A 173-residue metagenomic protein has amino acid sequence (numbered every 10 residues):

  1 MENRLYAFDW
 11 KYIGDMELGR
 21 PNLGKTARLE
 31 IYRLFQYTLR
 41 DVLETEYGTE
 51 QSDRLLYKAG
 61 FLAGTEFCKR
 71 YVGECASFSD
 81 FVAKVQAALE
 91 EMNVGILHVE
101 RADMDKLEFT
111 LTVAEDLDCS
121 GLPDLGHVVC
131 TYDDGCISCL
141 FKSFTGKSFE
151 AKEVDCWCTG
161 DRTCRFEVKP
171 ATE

Functional and structural regions predicted by a protein language model:
M1-T110, E115-T131, E153-E173: N-terminal accessory segment detector
C130-G146: Active-site helix/loop of acyl-thioester processing domains in fatty-acid/polyketide metabolism, spanning hotdog-fold
T145-E153: Hydrophobic beta-strand-centered segment that forms part of the acyl-chain substrate-binding groove
